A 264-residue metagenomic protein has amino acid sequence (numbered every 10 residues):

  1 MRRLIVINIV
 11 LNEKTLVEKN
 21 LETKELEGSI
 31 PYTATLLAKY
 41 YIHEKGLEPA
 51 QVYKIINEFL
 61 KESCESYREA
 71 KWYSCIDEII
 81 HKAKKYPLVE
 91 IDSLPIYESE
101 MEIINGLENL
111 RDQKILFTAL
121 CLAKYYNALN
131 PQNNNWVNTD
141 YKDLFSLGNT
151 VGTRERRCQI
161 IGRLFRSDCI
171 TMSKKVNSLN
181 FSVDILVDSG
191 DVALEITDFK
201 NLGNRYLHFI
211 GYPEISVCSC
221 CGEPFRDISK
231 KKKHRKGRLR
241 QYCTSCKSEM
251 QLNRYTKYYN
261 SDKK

Functional and structural regions predicted by a protein language model:
M1-D112, A128-L129, N133-N135, Y141-R205 (+1 more regions): Modules that initiate DNA replication and primer synthesis
D112-A128: Detector for short helical micro-motifs
A123-Y126, D168, F225: Alpha-helix capping/termination and helix-coil
I185-P224, N253-T256: Short, amphipathic alpha-helical interaction segments positioned at domain boundaries
K232-L252: Cysteine-rich micro-motifs
C246, Q251-K264: Long, charge-rich boundary regions
